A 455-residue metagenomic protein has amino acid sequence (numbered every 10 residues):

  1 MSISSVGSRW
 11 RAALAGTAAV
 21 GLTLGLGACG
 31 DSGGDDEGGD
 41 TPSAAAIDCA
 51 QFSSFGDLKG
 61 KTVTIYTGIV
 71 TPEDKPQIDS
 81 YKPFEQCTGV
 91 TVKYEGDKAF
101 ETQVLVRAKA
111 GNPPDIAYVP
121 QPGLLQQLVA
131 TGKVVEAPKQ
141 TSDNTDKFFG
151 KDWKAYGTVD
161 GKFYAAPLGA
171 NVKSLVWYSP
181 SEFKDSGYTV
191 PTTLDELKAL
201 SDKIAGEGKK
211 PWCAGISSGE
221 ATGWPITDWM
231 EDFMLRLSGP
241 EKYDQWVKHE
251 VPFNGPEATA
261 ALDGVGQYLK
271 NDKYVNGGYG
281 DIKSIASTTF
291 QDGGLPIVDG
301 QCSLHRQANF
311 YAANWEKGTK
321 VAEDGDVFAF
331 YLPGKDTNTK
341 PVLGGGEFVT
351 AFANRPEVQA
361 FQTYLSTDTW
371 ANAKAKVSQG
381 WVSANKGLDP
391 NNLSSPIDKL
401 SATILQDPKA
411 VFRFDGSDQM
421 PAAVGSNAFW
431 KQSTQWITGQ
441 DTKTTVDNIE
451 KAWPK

Functional and structural regions predicted by a protein language model:
G25-A28: C-terminal motif of bacterial Sec signal peptides marking the signal peptidase cleavage site
D48-D57, P122-S174, P225: Hinge/lid segment of periplasmic solute-binding proteins
S54-G60, P138-F149, I216-E220, L235-A260 (+4 more regions): Short, solvent-exposed loop/beta-turn-alpha elements that line the ligand-binding surface or hinge of extracytoplasmic
S80-K151, S181-T192, L295-P296, S303-L304: Extracytoplasmic "Venus flytrap"/periplasmic binding protein-like
Y164-P167, K198-N254: Extracytoplasmic/periplasmic solute-binding protein
V247-K283: Glycine-centered hinge/linker elements that transmit conformational signals in sensory and ligand-binding systems
L304-G380: Extracytoplasmic/periplasmic substrate-recognition and gating elements
G380-G387, K399-K455: C-terminal capping/gating helix-and-loop segments adjacent to ligand/active sites or protein-protein/ligand interfaces
